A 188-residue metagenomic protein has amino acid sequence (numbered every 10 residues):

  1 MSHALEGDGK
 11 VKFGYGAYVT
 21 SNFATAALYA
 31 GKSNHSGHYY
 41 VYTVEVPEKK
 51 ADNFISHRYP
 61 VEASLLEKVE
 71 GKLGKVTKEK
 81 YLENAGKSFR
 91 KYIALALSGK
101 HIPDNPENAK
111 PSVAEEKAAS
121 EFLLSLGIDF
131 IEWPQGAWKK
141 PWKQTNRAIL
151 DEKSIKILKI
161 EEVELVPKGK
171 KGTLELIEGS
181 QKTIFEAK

Functional and structural regions predicted by a protein language model:
M1-K188: Active-site and NAD+-binding cores of ADP-ribose-processing enzymes
